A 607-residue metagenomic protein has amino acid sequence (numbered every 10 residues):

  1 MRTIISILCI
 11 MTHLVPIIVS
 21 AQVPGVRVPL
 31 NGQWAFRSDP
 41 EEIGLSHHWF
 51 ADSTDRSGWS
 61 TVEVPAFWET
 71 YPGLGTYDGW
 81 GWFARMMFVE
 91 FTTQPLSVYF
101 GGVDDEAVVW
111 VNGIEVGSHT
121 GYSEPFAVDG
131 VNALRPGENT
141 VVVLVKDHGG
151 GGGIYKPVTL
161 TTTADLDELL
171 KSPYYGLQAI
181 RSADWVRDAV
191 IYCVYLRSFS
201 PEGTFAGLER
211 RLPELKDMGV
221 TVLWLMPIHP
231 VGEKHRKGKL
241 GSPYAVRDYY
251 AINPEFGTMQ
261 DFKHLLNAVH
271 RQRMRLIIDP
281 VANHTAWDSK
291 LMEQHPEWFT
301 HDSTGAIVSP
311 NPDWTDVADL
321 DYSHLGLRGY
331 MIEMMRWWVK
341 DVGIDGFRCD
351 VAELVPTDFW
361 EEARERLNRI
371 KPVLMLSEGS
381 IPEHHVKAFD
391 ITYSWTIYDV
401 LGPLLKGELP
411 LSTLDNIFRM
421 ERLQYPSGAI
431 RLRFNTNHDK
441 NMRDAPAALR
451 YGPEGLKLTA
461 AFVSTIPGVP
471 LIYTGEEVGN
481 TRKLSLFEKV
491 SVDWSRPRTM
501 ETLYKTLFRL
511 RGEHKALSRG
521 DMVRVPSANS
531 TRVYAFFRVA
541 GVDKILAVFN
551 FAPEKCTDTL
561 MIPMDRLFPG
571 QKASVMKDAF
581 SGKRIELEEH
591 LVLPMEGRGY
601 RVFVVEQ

Functional and structural regions predicted by a protein language model:
G32, S38-Y71, E233, K237 (+2 more regions): Core domains of carbohydrate- and sulfate-ester-processing enzymes
F36-R37, G79-L169: Accessory beta-strand-rich segments of carbohydrate-active enzymes
F83, P526-L567: Carbohydrate-binding surface patches
G176-I191, L196-A206, R210-T221, P227-V342 (+1 more regions): Substrate-binding/active-site clefts of carbohydrate-active enzymes
V190-Y192, L223-L225, L276-I278, F347 (+3 more regions): Hydrophobic faces of well-ordered beta-strands that scaffold small-molecule active sites in alpha/beta enzyme cores
K340, D350-R431, F462, G479-T506 (+5 more regions): Active-site-proximal helices and loops of the catalytic beta/alpha 8
L432-R498: Aromatic/acidic polysaccharide-binding cleft in carbohydrate-active enzymes
L587-Q607: C-terminal beta-strand-rich structural cap/linker in extracellular carbohydrate-active enzymes
